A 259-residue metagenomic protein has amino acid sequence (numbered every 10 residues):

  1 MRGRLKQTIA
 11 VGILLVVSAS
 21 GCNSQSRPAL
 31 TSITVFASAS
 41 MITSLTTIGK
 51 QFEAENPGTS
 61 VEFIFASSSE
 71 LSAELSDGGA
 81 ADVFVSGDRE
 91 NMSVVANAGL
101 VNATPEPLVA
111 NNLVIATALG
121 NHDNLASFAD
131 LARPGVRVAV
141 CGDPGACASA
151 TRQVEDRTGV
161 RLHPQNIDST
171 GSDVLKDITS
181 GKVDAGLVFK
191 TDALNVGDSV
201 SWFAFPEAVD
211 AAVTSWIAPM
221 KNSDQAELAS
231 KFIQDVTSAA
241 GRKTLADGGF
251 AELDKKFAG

Functional and structural regions predicted by a protein language model:
M1-I9: Bacterial N-terminal signal peptides that target proteins for export
I9-L15: Hydrophobic helical h-region of N-terminal Sec-dependent signal peptides in bacterial secretory/periplasmic proteins
V17-G21: C-terminal motif of bacterial Sec signal peptides marking the signal peptidase cleavage site
C22-A54, S60, S69, A73-S76 (+4 more regions): Exported/periplasmic ABC-transporter solute-binding proteins
D82-S86: Periplasmic-binding protein-like
L100: Active-site surface patch of divalent metal-dependent phosphodiester/phosphate bond hydrolases
T104-L113: Short, glycine-/small- and polar/acidic-enriched structural segments that line small-molecule recognition paths
